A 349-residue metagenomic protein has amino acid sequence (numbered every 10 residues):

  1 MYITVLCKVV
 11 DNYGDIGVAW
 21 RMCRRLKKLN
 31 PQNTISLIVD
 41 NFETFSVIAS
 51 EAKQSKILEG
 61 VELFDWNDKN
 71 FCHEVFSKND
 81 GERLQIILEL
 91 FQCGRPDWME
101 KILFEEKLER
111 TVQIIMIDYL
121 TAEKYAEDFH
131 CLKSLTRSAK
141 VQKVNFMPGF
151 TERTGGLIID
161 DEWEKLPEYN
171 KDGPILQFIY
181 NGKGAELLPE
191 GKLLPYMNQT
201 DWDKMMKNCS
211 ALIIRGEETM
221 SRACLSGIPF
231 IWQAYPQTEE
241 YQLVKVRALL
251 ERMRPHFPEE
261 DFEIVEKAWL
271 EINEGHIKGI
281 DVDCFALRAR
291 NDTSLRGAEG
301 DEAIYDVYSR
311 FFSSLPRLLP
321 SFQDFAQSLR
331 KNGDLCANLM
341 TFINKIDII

Functional and structural regions predicted by a protein language model:
Y2, Q85-I86, Q113, L176 (+1 more regions): Structural motif
T4, K8, Q199-K245: A donor-sugar binding/catalytic signature common to diverse glycosyltransferases and related nucleotide-sugar
L6-P31, S36-S138: Active-site and donor-binding regions of nucleotide-sugar-utilizing enzymes
A49, V282-F285, R296: N-terminal basic, low-structured, amphipathic or hydrophobic segments
G60-F64, K133-T136, Q142-N145, P189-Y196 (+1 more regions): Active-site regions of enzymes building and remodeling cell-envelope glycoconjugates
D68-K69, L194-D203: Conserved active-site histidine-acidic residue motif and adjacent donor-binding/catalytic loop of glycosyltransferases
M116-L187: A nucleotide-sugar donor-handling region in carbohydrate enzymes
H256-D283, G300-I349: C-terminal amphipathic helix plus adjacent low-complexity, charged tail appended to glycosyltransferase catalytic
